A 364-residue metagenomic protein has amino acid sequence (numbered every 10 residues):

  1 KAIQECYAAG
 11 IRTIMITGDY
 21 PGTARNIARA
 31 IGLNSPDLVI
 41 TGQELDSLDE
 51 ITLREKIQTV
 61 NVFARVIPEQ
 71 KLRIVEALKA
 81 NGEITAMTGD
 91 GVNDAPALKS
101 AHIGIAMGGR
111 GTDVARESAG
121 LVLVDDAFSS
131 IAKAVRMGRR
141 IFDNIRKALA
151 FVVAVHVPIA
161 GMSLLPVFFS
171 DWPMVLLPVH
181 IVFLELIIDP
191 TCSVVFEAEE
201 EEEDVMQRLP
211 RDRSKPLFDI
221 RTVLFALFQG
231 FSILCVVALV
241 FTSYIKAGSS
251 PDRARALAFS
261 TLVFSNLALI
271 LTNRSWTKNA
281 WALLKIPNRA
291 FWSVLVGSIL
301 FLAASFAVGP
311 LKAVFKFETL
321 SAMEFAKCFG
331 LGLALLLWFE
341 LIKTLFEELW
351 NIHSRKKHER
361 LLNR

Functional and structural regions predicted by a protein language model:
K1-N93, K99-I103, I145, L165-S170 (+2 more regions): Cytosolic catalytic headpiece
S35-M87, A101, A106-T277: Membrane-embedded transport module
L177, F225-A226, F291, E324 (+1 more regions): Residue-level signature of transmembrane alpha-helical entry/exit and packing/kink sites in multi-pass membrane
E202-V205, S275-A282, A307-F315, L345 (+1 more regions): Juxtamembrane/interfacial segments flanking transmembrane helices
Q229, A258, L262, F291-S298 (+1 more regions): Hydrophobic alpha-helical transmembrane segments of polytopic
V237-A238, G297-A313: Hydrophobic alpha-helical transmembrane segments in multi-pass integral membrane proteins
A268, F301-V308, W338, I342: Structural signal for alpha-helical transmembrane segments and their membrane-water exit/capping regions in multi-pass
A282-F291: Cytoplasmic-side transmembrane-helix entry/capping segments in multi-pass membrane proteins
